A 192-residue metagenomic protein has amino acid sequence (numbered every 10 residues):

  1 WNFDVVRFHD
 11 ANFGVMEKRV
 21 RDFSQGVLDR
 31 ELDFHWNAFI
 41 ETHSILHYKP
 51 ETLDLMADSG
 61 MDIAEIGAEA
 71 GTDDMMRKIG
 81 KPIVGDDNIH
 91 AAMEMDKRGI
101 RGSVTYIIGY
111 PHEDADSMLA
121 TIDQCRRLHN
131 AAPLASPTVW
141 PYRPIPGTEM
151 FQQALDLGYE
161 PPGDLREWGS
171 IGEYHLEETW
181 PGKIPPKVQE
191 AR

Functional and structural regions predicted by a protein language model:
W1-S103, Y110, A131: Conserved SAM/AdoMet-binding glycine-rich loop
I108-G109, R143: Short "lid" loop at the C-terminus of a central beta-strand within the Rossmann-like core of SAM-dependent
D116-R192: C-terminal accessory regions of radical SAM enzymes
